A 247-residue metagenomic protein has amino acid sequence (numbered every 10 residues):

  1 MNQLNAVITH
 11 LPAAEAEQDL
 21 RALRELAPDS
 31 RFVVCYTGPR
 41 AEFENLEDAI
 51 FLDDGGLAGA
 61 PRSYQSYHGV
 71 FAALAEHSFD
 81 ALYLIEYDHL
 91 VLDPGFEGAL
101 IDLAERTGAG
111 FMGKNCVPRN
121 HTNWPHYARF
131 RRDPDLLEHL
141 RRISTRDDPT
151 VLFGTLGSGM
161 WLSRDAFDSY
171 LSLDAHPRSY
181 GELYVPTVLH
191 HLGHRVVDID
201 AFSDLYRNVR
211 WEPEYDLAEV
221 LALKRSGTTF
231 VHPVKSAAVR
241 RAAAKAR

Functional and structural regions predicted by a protein language model:
N2-L4, R24-V34: Short loop->beta transition adjacent to catalytic acidic/histidine clusters or analogous donor-positioning motifs
Q3-A13: A conserved hydrophobic helix/loop-capping motif in glycosyltransferases and polysaccharide synthases
P12-L26: Short, well-formed alpha-helical segments that are part of the catalytic scaffolds of diverse glycosyltransferases
C35-D80: Active-site-proximal specificity loops/subdomain of glycosyltransferases
F79, T107-G110, H194: Short, high-confidence coil segments that cap the C-terminus of an alpha-helix and link into the following beta-strand
F79-L90: Short beta-strand-to-loop acidic/aromatic patch adjacent to the donor-nucleotide binding site
L90-E182, P186: Conserved catalytic core of nucleotide-sugar-dependent glycosyltransferases
Y170-R247: C-terminal catalytic/acceptor-binding lobe
